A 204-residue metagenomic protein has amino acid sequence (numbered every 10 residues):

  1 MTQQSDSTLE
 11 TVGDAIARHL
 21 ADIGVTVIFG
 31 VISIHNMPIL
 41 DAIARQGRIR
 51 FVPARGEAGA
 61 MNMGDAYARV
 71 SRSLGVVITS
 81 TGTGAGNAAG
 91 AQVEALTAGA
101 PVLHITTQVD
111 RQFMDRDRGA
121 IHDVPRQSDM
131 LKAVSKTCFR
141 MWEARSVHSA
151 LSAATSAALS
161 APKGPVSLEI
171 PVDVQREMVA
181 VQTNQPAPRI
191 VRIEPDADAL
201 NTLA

Functional and structural regions predicted by a protein language model:
T2-A204: N-terminal alpha/beta PP-like core and its mobile active-site loop of ThDP/TPP-dependent enzymes
